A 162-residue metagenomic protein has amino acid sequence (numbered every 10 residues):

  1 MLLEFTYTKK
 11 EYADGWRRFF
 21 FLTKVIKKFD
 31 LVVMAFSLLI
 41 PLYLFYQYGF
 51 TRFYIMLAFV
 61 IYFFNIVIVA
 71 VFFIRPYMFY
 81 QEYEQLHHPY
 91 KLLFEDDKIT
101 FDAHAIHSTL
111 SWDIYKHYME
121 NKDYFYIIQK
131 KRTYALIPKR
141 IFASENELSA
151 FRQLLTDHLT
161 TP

Functional and structural regions predicted by a protein language model:
M1-I40: N-terminal membrane-targeting/pre-transmembrane regions
L42-F50: Juxtamembrane "helix-exit" motif on the non-cytosolic side of transmembrane helices
G49-F63: Hydrophobic alpha-helical transmembrane segments
I68-T109: Conserved beta-hairpin
I99, S108-F125: Phosphoinositide-dependent membrane-docking surfaces
I106-T109, K116-Y118, R132-A135, A143: Short, surface-exposed beta-strand-loop junctions and turns on beta-sheet-rich folds
Y126-P162: A membrane-cytosol interface segment of integral membrane proteins
